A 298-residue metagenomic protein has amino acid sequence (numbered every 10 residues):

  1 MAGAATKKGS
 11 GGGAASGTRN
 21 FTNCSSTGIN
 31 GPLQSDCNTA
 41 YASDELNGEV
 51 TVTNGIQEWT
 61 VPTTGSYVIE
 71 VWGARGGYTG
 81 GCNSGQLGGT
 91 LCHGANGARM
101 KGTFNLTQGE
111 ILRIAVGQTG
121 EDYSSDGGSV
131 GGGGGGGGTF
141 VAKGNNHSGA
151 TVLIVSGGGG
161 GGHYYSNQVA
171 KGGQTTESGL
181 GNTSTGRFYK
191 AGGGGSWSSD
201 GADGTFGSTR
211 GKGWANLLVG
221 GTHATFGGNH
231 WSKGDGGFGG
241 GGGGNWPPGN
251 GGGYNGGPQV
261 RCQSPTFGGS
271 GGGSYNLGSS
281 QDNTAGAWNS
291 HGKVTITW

Functional and structural regions predicted by a protein language model:
M1-E49, T53-N54, E58-T60, T284-W298: Enriched but not universal
A2, G256-W298: C-terminal subregion of chymotrypsin/trypsin-like serine protease catalytic domains
I29-G31, G77-G81, G162-S166, Q263: Short, solvent-exposed loop/turn elements at domain surfaces
S43, E49-T51, I56-Y67, G102-E110 (+2 more regions): Extracellular and analogous surface-interaction loops
S66-R75: A short beta-strand element within beta-rich, extracytoplasmic domains of secreted/secretory-pathway proteins
R75-G81, G120-S124: Extended, low-complexity, turn-rich repeat/linker tracts enriched in Gly/Pro/Ser/Thr and Asp/Glu that occur
G88, G94-T209, G213-A215: Secretome/extracellular-domain signature
G127-N146, Q174, S196-D200, D235-N276: Catalytic nucleophile loop of clan PA
